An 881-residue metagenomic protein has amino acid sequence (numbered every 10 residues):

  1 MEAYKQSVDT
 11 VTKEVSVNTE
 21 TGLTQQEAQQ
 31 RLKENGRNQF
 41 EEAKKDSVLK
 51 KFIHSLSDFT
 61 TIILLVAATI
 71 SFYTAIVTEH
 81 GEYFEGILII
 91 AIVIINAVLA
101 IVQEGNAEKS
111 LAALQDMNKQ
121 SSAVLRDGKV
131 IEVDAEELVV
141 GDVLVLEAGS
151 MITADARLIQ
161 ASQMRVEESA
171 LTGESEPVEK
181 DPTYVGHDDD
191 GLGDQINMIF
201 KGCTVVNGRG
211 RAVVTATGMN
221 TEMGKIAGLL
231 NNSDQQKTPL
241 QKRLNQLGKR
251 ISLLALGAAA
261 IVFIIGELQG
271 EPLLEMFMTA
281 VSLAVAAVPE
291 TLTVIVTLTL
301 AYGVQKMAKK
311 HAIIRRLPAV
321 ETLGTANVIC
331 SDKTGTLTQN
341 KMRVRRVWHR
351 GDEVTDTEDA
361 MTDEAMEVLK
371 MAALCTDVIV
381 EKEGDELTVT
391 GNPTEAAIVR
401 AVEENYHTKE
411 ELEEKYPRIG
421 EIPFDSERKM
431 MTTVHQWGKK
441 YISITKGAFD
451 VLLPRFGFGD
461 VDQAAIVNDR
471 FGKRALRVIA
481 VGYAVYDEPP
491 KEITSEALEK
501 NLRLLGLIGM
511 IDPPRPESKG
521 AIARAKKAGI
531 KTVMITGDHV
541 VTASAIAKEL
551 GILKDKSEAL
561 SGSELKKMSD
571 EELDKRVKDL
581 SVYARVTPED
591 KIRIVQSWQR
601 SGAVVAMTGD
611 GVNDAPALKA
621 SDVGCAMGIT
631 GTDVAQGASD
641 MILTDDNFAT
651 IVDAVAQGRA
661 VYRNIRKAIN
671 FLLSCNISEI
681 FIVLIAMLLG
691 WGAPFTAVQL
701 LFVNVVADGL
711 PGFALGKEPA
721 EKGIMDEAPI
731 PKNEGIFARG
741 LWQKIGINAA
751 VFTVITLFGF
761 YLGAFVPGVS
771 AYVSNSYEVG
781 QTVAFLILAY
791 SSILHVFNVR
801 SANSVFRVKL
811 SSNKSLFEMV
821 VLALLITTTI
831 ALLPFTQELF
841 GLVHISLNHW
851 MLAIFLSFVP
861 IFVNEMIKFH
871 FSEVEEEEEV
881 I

Functional and structural regions predicted by a protein language model:
M1-P729, E734-F737, F785, A802-I881: Conserved cytosolic headpiece of P-type ATPases
L64-L65, I677-E679, K744-T756: Core segments of transmembrane alpha-helices that mediate helix-helix packing or line hydrophobic substrate/ligand
M687-T696, L762-G780: Helix-coil boundary and interhelical linker segments in multi-pass alpha-helical membrane proteins
A707, F752, Q781-V796: Generic alpha-helical transmembrane segments
P731-A750, N775-V783: Membrane-water interface at loop-to-transmembrane-helix junctions
F752-I755, G759, N798, A802: Short helix-capping and hinge/turn segments at secondary-structure transitions, especially at repeat and domain
L757-V769, L832-Q837: Membrane-helix interface motif
